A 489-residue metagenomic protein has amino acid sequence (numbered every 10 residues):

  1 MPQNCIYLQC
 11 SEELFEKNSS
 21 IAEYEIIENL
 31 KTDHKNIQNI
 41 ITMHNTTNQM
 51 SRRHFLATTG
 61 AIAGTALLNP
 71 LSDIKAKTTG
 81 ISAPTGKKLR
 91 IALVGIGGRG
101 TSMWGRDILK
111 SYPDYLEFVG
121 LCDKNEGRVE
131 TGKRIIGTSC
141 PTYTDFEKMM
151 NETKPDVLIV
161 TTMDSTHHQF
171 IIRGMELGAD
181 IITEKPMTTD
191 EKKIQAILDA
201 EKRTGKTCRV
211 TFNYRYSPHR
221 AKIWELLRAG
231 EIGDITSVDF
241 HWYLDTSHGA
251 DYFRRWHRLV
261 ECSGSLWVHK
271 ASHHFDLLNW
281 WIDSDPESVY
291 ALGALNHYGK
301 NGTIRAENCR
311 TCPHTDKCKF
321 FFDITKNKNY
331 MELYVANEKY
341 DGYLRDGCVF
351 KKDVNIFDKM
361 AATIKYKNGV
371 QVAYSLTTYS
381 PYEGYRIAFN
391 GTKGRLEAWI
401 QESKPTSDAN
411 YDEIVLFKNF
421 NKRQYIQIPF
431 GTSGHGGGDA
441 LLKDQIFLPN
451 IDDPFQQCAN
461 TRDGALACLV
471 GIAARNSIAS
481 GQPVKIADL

Functional and structural regions predicted by a protein language model:
I41-A63: N-terminal secretory signal peptides and thylakoid transit peptides that target proteins across membranes
T59-I62, I74, T78, S102 (+1 more regions): C-terminal helical cap and adjacent loop that interface with cofactors, partners, or active-site loops
I62-G137: N-terminal Rossmann-like dinucleotide-binding module
G95-G100, T204-T207, Y214-G347, I446 (+1 more regions): Predominantly a Rossmann-like dinucleotide-binding segment in NAD(P)-dependent oxidoreductases
C140-D145: Conserved SAM-binding strand-loop segment of SAM-dependent methyltransferases
E152, V157, M163, H168-R215 (+1 more regions): Beta-strand-loop-alpha-helix segment that lines the small-molecule cofactor/substrate pocket of alpha/beta enzymes
